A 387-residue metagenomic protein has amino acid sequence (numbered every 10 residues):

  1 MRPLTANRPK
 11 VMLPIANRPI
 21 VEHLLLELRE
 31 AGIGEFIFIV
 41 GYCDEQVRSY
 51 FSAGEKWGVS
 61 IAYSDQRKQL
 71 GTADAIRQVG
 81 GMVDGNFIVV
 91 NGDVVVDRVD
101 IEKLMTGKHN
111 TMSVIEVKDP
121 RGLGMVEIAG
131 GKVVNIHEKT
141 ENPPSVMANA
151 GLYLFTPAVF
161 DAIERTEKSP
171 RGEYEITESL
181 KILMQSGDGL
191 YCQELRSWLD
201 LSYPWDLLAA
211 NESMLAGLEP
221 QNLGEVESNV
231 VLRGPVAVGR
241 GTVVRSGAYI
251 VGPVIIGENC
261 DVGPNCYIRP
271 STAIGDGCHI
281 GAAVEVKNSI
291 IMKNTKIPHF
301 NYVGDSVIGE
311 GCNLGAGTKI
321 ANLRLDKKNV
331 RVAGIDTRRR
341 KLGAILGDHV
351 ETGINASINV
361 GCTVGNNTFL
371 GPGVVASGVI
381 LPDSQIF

Functional and structural regions predicted by a protein language model:
M1-A6: N-terminal nucleotide-binding beta1-loop-alpha1 segment
L13-P14, R18-V89: Conserved N-terminal catalytic core of the sugar/cofactor nucleotidyltransferase
I88, E102-M105, K132-A216: Catalytic-core segments of class I nucleotidyltransferases/pyrophosphorylases that form NMP-activated intermediates
G92-V95: The conserved acidic donor/metal-binding loop of glycosyltransferases
R98-R121: Conserved donor-nucleotide/metal-binding helix-loop-beta segment in metal-dependent transferases, i.e., the alpha-helix
N110, D119-P143: Anionic-ligand binding region
I182-P270: Extended, small-residue-rich solenoid/repeat segments and analogous flexible loops that form exposed scaffolds
G281-F387: Glycine-rich hexapeptide-repeat left-handed beta-helix
